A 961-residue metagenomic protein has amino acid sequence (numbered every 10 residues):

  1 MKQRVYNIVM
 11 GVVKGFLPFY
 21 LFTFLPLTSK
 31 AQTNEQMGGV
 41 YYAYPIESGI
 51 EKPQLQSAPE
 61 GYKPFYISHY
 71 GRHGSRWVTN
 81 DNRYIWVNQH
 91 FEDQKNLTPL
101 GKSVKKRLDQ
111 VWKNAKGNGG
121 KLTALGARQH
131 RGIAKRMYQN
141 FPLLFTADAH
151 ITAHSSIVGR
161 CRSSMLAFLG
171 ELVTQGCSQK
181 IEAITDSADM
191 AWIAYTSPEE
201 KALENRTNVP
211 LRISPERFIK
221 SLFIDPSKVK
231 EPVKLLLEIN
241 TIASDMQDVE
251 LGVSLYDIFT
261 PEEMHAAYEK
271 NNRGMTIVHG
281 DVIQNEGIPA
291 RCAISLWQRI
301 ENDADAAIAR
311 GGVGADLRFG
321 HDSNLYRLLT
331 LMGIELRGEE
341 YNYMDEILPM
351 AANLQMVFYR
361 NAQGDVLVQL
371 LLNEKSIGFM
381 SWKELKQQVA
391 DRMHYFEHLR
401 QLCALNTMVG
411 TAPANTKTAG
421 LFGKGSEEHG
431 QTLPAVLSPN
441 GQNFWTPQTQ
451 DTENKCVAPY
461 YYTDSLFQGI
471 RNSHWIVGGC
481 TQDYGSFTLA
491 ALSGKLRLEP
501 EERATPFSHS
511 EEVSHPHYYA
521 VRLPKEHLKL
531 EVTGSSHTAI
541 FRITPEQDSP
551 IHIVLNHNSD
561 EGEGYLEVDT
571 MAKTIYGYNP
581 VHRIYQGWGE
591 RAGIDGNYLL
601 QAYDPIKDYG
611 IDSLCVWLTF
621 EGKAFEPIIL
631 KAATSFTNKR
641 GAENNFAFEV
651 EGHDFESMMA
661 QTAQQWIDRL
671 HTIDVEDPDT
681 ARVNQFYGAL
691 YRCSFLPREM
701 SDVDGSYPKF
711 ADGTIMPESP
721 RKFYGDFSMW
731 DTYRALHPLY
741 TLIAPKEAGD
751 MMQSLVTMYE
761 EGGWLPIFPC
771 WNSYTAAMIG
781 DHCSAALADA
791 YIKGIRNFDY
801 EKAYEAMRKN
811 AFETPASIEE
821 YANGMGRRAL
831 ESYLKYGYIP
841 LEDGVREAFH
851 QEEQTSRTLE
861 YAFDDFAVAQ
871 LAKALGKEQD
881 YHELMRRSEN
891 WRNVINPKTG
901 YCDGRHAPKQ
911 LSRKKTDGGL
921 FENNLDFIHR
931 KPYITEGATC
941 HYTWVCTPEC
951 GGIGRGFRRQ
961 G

Functional and structural regions predicted by a protein language model:
M1-Q32: Bacterial Sec-dependent N-terminal signal peptides
G15, Y66, G314-D316, C403 (+1 more regions): A generic hydrophobic-helix recognition signal that picks specific residues within alpha-helical hydrophobic
F22, G71, F319, M408-V409 (+1 more regions): Alpha-helical architecture
Q32-T152, S156-D316, G320-R400: Signature for phosphate-centric chemistry
N118, L122, Q129-I133, C161-F168 (+13 more regions): Stable alpha-helical elements in mature extracytoplasmic
A290-E301, G314, R318-M332, E860-T899: Extracytoplasmic, non-cytosolic globular domains
R400-H737, T741-A785, Y791-L859, F866-N893 (+2 more regions): Accessory carbohydrate-recognition regions in carbohydrate-active enzymes
